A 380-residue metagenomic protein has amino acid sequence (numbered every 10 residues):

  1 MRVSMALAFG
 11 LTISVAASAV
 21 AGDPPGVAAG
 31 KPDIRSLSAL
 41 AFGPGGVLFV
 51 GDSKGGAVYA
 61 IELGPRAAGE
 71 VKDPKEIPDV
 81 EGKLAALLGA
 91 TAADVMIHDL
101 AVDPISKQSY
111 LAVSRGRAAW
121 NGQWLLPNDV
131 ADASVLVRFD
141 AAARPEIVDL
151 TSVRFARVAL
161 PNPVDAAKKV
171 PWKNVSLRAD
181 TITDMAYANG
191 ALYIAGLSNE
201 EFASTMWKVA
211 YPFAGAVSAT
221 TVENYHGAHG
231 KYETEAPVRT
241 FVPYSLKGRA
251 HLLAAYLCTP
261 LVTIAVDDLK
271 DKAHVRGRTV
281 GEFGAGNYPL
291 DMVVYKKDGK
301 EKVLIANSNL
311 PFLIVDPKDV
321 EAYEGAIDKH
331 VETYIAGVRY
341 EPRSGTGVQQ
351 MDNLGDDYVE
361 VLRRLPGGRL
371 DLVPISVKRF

Functional and structural regions predicted by a protein language model:
G22-A28, P65-A93, D140-R178, A210-A236 (+2 more regions): Surface-exposed loop and turn segments in beta-propeller and other repeat-based domains that flank or scaffold
D33-G43, A93-K107, W172-G190, N199 (+4 more regions): Structural signature of eukaryotic scaffold interfaces centered on beta-propeller domains
V47-G51, S109-A112, L192-A195, A250-A254 (+2 more regions): Conserved beta-propeller blade signature
K54, G64, S106, R115-R117 (+5 more regions): Residue-level signature of beta-propeller blades and closely related beta-rich strand-turn architectures in secreted
H98-A156: A generic, well-ordered mixed alpha/beta core segment in the N-terminal half of proteins
S114-L136, L197-Y211, V315-A322: Short, conserved, GDST-rich strand-edge loop motifs in beta-rich repeat architectures
L126-P145, A203-G215, T259-T263, I327-H330 (+1 more regions): Beta-propeller blade signature
T240-A255, T263, E282-H330: Loop/turn-rich, solvent-exposed surfaces of beta-rich toroidal or solenoidal domains
